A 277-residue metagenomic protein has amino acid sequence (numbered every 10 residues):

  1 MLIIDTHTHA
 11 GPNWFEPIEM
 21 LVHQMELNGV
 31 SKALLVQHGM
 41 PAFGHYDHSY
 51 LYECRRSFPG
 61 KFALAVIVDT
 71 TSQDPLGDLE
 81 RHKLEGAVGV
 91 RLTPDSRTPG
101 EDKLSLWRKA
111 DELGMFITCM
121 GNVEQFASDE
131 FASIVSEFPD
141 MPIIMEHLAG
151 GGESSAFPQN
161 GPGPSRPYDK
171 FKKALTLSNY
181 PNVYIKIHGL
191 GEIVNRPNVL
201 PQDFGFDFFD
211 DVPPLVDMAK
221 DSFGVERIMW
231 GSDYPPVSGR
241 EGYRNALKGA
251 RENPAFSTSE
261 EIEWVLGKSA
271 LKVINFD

Functional and structural regions predicted by a protein language model:
M1-H9, E16-K32, Q37, E80 (+3 more regions): Mid-to-C-terminal alpha-helical segments outside catalytic/metal-binding sites
M1-W14, H48-I67, Y180-Y184: Mobile, glycine- and charge-enriched loop segments and immediately flanking short secondary-structure elements within
I3-T8, A33-V36, F62-V66, V88-L92 (+4 more regions): Hydrophobic faces of well-ordered beta-strands that scaffold small-molecule active sites in alpha/beta enzyme cores
H7, M25, L51, R55 (+7 more regions): Conserved, mostly hydrophobic/aromatic
H7-G11, H38-G39, I67-T71, T93-D95 (+5 more regions): Active-site beta-loop-alpha junctions enriched in small/polar residues
N13-M25, T70-H82, E101-K103, K170 (+1 more regions): Short, acidic/polar
K32, H45-S133, A149, S165: Active-site gating/metal-coordination segments in enzymes
R97-M229: Catalytic pocket-lining loop regions of alpha/beta-barrel enzymes, especially the amidohydrolase/enolase/GH5 lineages
